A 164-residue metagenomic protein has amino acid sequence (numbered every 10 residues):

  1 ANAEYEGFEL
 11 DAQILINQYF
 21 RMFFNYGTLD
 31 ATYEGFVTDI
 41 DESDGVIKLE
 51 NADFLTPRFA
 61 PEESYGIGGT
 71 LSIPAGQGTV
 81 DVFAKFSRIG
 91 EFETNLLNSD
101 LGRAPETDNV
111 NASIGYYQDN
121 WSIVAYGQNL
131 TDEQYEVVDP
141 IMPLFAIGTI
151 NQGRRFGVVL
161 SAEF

Functional and structural regions predicted by a protein language model:
A1-L96, V159-E163: Gram-negative outer-membrane beta-barrel transporters
A1-N2, L101-A104: Outer-membrane beta-barrel proteins
L10, A112-I114: Short, basic/aromatic-rich helical patch in the C-terminal catalytic core of site-specific tyrosine
D53-L55, S99-D100, F145-I147: Short, P/G- and charge-enriched loop/turn segments at secondary-structure junctions
P57-F59, A104, I150: Hydrophobic beta-strand core residues of beta-sandwich domains
E62-G66, T107-N111, L144-F145, G153-R155: Transmembrane beta-barrel architecture of outer membranes
S87-N95, Y116-F164: C-terminal beta-signal and adjacent terminal beta-strands/loops of Gram-negative outer-membrane beta-barrel proteins
